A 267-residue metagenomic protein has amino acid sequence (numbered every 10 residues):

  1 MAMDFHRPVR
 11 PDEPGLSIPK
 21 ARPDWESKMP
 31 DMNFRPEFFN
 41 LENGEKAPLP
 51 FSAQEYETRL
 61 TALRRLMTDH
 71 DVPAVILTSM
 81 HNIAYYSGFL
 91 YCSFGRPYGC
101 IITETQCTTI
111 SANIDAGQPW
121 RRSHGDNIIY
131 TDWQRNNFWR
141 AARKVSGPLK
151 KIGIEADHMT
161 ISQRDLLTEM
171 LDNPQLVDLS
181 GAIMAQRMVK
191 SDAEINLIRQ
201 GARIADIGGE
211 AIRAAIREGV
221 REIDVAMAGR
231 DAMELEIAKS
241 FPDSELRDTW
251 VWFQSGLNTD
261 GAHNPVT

Functional and structural regions predicted by a protein language model:
A2-G208: A composition/biophysics-driven feature that prefers long, compositionally simple stretches
V72, D172, Q200-E210, A214-R221 (+2 more regions): Generic secondary-structure signature for well-ordered alpha-helical cores
I83-S93, S180-A185, V189, E222-T267: Short catalytic-site patches enriched in acidic/histidine residues that coordinate or position cofactors/metals
